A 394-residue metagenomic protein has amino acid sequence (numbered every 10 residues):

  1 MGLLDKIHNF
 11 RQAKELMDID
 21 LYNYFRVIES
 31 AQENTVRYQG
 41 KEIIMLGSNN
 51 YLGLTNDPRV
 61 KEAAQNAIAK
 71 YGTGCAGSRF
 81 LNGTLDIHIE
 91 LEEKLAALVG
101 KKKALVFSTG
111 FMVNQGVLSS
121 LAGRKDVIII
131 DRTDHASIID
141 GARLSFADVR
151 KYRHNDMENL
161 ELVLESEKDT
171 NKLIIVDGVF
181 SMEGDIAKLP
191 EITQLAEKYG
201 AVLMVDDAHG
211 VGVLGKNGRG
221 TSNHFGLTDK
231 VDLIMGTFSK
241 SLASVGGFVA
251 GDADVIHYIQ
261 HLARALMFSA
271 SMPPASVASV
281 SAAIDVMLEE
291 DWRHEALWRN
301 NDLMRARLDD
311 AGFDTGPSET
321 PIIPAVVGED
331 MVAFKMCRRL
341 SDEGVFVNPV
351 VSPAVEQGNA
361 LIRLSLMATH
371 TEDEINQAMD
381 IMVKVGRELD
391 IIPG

Functional and structural regions predicted by a protein language model:
H8-T73, A201: N-terminal "arm"/small-domain region of PLP-dependent enzymes with the aminotransferase-like
P58, E62-N66, K70, A97 (+2 more regions): PLP-dependent enzyme catalytic core of the Aspartate aminotransferase-like
E62, N66-T109: Conserved N-terminal alpha-helix of the aminotransferase class I/II PLP-enzyme fold
V117-A136: Conserved PLP-anchoring active-site segment centered on the Schiff-base-forming lysine
R150-V205: Active-site phosphate-binding strand-loop segment of PLP-dependent enzymes
G200, D207, G220-F238, H257-H261: Conserved active-site segment immediately N-terminal to the catalytic lysine that forms the internal aldimine
L233-M235, L242-D291: Conserved core segment of the aminotransferase class I/II
E295-M304, D309-E343, A354, N359 (+1 more regions): Conserved PLP-binding catalytic core of the aspartate aminotransferase-like
